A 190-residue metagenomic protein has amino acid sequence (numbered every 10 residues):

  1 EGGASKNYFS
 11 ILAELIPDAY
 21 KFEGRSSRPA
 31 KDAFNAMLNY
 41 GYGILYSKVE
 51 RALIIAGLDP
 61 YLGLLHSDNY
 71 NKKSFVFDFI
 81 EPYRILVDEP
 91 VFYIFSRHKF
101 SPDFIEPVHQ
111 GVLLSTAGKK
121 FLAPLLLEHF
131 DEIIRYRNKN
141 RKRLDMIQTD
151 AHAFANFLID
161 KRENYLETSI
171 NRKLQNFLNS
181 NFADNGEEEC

Functional and structural regions predicted by a protein language model:
E1-C190: Active-site helix-to-loop segments that bind/position phosphate- or nucleotide-bearing substrates and donors across
